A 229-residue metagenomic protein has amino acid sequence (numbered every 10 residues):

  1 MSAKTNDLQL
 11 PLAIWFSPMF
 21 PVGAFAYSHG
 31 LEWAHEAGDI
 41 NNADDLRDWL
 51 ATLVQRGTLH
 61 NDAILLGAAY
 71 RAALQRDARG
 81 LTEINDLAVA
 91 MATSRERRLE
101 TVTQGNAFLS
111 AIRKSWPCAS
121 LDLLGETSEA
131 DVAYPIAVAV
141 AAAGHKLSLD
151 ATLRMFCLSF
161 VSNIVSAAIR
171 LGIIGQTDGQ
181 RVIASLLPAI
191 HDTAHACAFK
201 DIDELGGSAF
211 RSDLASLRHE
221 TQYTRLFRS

Functional and structural regions predicted by a protein language model:
M1-S229: Metal- and O2-centered redox machinery and metal/ROS homeostasis
